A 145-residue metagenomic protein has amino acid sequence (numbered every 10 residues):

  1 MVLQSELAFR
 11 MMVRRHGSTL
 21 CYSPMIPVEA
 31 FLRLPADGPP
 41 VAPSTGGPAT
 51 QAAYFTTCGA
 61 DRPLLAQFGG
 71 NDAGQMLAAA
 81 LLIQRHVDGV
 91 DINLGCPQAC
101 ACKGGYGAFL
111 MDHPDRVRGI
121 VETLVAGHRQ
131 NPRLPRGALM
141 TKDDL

Functional and structural regions predicted by a protein language model:
M1-V2, F68, F109, H113: Glycine- and other small-residue-rich loops at beta-strand/loop junctions that grip anionic moieties
L3-I83: Glycine-rich, positively charged N-terminal anion/phosphate-binding segment
H16, L82, H86, T123-G127 (+1 more regions): Alpha-helical structural signal in soluble globular domains
S23, G89-P97: Non-cysteine beta-strand/loop elements that form the S-adenosyl-L-methionine
E29-P40, Q98-T123: Active-site-adjacent beta->alpha loops and helix N-cap segments on the catalytic face of soluble alpha/beta enzymes
A49-P63, L110-L145: Alpha-helix-loop-beta-strand connector modules within alpha/beta enzyme cores
A66, D91, K103: Short glycine- and Lys/Arg-enriched binding-loop motifs that mark or flank ligand-binding interfaces
A73-A80, Q84-V87, G95, P114-R118: Generic internal hydrophobic packing segments that stabilize the cores of diverse globular domains
